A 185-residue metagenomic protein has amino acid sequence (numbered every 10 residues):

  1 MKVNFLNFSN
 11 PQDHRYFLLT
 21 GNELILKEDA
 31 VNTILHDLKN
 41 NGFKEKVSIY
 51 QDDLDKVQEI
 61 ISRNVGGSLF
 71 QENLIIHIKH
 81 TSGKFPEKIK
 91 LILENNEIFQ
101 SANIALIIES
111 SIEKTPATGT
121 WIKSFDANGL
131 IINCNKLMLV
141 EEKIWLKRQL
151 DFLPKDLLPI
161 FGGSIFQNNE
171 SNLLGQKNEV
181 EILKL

Functional and structural regions predicted by a protein language model:
M1-L185: Conserved beta/loop motifs at nucleotide-recognition and modification sites
